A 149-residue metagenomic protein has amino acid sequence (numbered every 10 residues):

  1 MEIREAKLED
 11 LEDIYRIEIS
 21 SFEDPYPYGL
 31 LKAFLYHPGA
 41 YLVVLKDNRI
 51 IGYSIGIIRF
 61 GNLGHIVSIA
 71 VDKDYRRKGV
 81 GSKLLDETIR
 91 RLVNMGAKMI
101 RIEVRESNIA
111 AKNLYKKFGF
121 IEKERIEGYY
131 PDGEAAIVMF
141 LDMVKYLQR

Functional and structural regions predicted by a protein language model:
M1-I3: Extreme N-terminal starter segment of soluble prokaryotic enzymes
E5-D74, L85-E87, R91, M95 (+1 more regions): Acetyl-CoA-dependent GNAT
F22, Y53, Y75, L114 (+2 more regions): Conserved hydrophobic/aromatic "anchor" residues that stabilize well-ordered secondary structure elements
I66, I100-V104: Conserved hydrophobic beta-strand within the GNAT/NAT acetyltransferase core sheet that lines the active-site cleft
D72, R76, E103-R105: Residue-level recognition of the GNAT/N-acetyltransferase active site
R77-R90, N113-K117: Conserved acetyl-CoA-binding loop-helix of GNAT-fold acetyltransferases
L85, N108-A111, G128-G133: Short glycine/proline-centered loop/turn elements that form peptide/ligand docking sites
E103, K116, I121-I137: Conserved catalytic-core motifs of GNAT/GCN5-like acyltransferases
